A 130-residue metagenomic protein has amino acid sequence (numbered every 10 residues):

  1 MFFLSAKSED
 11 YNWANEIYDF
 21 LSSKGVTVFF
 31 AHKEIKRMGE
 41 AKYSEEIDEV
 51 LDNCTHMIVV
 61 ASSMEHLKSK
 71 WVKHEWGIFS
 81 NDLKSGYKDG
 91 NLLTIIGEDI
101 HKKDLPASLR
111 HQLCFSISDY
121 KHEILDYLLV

Functional and structural regions predicted by a protein language model:
M1-H56, V60, S80, S85-N91 (+2 more regions): Conserved N-terminal substructure of TIR/SEFIR domains
N15-Y18, K70-K73, A107: Short amphipathic alpha-helical segments
S63, I96-D99: A short beta-strand-to-loop transition that corresponds to the Sensor-1 phosphate-sensing loop of AAA+ P-loop ATPases
E65-L67: Short glycine-rich, flexible loops that bind phosphorylated cofactors or substrates
G90-L93, Q112: Extracytoplasmic/periplasmic beta-strand context in beta-sandwich domains, especially the cupredoxin/COX2 CuA-binding
D99-Q112: Glycine-rich, charge-decorated loop segments at or immediately adjacent to ligand/cofactor-binding or catalytic sites
C114-D119: Short acidic-hydrophobic, aromatic-tinged amphipathic segments that line or gate anion-handling sites
